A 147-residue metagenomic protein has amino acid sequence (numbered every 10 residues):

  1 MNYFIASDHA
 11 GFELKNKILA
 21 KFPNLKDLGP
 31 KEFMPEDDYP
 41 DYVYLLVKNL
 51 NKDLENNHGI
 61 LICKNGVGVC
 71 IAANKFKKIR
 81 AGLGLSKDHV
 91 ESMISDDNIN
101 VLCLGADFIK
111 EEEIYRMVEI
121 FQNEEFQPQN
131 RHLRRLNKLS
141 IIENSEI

Functional and structural regions predicted by a protein language model:
M1-F4, N56-G59, K78-R80: Short active-site oxyanion
F4-E13, K17-I18, H89-I147: C-terminal binding/interaction regions
A6, K26-G29, G59-C63: Short, conserved beta-strand edge motifs with alternating hydrophobic and charged residues
K17-P23, P30, K87: Non-catalytic beta/alpha edge segments that cap or flank active sites
L25-Y39: A short beta-strand-loop structural module common to alpha/beta enzyme folds
D41-N65: Short, structured active-site "lid" loops
I62, V67-D107: Mid-chain, well-packed structural core segment of small domains
